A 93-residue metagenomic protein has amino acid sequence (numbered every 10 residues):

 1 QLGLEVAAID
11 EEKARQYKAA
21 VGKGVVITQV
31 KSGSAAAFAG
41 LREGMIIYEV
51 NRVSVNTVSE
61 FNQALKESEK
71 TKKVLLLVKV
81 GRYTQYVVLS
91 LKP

Functional and structural regions predicted by a protein language model:
Q1-P93: C-terminal recognition in membrane/secretory proteostasis and scaffolding
